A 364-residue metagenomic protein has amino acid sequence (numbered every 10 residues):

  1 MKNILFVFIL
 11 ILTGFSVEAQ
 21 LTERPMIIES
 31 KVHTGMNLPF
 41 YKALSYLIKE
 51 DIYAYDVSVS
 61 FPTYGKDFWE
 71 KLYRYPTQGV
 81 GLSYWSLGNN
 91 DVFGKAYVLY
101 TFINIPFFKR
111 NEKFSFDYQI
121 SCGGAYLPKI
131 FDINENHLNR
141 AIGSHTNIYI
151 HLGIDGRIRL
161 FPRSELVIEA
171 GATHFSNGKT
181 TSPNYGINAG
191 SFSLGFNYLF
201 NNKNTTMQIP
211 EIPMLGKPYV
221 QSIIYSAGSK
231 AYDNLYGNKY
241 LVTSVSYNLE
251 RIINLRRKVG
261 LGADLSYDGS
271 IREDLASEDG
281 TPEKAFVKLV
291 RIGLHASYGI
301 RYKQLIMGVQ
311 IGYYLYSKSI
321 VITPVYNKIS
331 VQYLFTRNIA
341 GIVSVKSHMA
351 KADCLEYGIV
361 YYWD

Functional and structural regions predicted by a protein language model:
R24, K49-Y55, R74, F93-L99 (+8 more regions): Residues that define the transmembrane beta-barrel architecture of outer-membrane proteins
M26-I27, K31-S45, K66-L72, V92-F93 (+4 more regions): Outer-membrane beta-barrel translocator/channel fold
M26-S30, P76-Q78, F114-C122, L166-A170 (+8 more regions): Transmembrane beta-strands of outer-membrane beta-barrel proteins
S30, V57-F61, T101-F107, I120-G124 (+9 more regions): Residues on the lipid-exposed face of transmembrane beta-strands in outer-membrane beta-barrel proteins
V32-L38, F61-T63, L82-G88, C122-P128 (+8 more regions): Transmembrane beta-strands of outer-membrane beta-barrel pores
N37, V57-V59, N188-M207, A352-D364: Outer-membrane beta-barrel "beta-signal"
K49-E50, S86-A96, E112, S182 (+4 more regions): Solvent-exposed loop/turn segments connecting transmembrane beta-strands in outer-membrane beta-barrel proteins
K66-W69, I158, P162-L166, N202-T205 (+3 more regions): Repeated loop/turn-to-beta-strand initiation elements of outer-membrane beta-barrel proteins
